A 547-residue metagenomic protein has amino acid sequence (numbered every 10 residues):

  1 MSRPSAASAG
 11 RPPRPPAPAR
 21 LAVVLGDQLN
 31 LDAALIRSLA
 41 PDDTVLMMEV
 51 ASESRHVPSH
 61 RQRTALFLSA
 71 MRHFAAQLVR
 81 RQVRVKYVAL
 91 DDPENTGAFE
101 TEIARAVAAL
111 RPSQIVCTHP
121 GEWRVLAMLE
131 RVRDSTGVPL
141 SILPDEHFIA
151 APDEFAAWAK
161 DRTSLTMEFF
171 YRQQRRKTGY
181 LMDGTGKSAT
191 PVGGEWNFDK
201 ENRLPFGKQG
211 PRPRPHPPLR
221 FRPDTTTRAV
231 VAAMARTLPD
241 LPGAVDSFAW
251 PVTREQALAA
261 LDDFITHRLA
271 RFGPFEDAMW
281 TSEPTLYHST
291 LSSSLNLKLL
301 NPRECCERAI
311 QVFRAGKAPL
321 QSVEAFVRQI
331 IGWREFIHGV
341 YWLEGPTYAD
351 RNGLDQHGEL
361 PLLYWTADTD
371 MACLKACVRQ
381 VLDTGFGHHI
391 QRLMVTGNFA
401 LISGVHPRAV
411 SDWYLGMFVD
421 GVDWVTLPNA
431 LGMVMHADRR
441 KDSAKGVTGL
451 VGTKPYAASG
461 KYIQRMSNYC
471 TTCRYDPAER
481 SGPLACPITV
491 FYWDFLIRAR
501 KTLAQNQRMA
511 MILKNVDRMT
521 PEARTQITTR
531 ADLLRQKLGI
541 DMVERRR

Functional and structural regions predicted by a protein language model:
S2-L90: N-terminal beta-strand-loop-alpha-helix module at the start of alpha/beta ligand-binding or catalytic domains
P13-R14, A19, L25, I36 (+4 more regions): C-terminal catalytic domain of photolyase/cryptochrome flavoproteins, centering on the FAD-binding pocket
Q28-N30, E94, H119-A127, L401: Gly/Ser/Thr-rich loops at beta-strand to alpha-helix junctions that form or flank small-molecule/cofactor-binding
M48, P139-A150, W424-G432: A generic structural motif
L66-K86, V116-C117, T384-R408: Hydrophobic/aromatic-rich, well-ordered segments within soluble, folded domains that form packed cores
V83-G97, L363-T366: Glycine-rich phosphate-binding "P-loop"
A98-W250: Beta-rich, aromatic/charged-enriched effector core domains that present basic-aromatic interfaces for binding
T190-Q321: A charged, amphipathic alpha-helical module
